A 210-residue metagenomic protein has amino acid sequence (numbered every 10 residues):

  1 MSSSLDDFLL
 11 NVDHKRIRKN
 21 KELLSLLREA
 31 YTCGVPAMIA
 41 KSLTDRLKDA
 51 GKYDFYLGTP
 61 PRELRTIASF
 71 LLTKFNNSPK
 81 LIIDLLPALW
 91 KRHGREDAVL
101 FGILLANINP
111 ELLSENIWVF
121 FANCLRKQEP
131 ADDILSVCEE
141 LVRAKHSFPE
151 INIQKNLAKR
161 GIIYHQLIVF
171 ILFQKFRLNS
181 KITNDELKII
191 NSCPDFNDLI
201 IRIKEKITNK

Functional and structural regions predicted by a protein language model:
M1-K210: Alpha-helical scaffold domains
